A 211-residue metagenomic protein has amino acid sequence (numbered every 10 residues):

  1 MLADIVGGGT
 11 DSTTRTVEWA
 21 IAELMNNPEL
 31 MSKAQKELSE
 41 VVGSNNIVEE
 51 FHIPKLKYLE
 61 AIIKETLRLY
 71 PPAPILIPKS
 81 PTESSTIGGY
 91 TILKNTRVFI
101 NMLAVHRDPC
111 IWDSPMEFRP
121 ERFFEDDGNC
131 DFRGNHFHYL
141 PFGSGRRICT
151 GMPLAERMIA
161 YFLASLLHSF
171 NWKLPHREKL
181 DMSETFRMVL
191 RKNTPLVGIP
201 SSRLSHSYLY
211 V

Functional and structural regions predicted by a protein language model:
M1-V17, N45-H52, L56, S84 (+1 more regions): Conserved cytochrome P450 catalytic core segment spanning the I/J/K helices
G7, T14-I21, L69, T96 (+4 more regions): Hydrophobic, repeat-rich solenoid/adaptor surfaces of innate immune receptors and signaling proteins
G7-G8, V48-K57, T86-Y90, N129-F132 (+2 more regions): Conserved, non-catalytic sequence blocks in retroelement Pol enzymes and Pol-derived host proteins
S12-L30, Q35-E37, P153-S169: Cytochrome P450 catalytic-core helices
P28, N46-Y90, P109, M116: Conserved cytochrome P450 K-helix E-x-x-R motif and the immediately C-terminal K′/meander segment
A34, T66, I92-N95, F118 (+3 more regions): Hydrophobic, well-ordered secondary-structure elements that form the walls of internal hydrophobic environments
S39-V41, G134-H138, R146-V211: Cytochrome P450 proximal C-terminal region
S84, I100-C130: Conserved cytochrome P450 K-helix/beta-meander segment immediately N-terminal to the heme-binding cysteine loop
